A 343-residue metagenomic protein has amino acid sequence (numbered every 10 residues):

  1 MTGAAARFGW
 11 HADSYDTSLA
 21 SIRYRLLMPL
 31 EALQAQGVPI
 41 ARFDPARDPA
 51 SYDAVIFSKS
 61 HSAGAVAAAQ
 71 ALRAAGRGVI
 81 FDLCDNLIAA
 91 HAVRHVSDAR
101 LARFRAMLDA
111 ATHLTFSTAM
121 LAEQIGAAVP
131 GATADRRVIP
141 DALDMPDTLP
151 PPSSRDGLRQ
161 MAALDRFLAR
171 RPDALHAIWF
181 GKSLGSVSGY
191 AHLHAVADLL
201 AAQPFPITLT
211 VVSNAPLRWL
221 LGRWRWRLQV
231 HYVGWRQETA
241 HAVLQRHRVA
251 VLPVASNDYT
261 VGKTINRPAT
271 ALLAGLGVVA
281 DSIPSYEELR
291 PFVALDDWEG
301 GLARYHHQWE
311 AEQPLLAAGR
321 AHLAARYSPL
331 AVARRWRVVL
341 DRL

Functional and structural regions predicted by a protein language model:
M1-H61: N-terminal pre-catalytic "stem/leader" segment of glycosyltransferase-like enzymes
G9-A32, M145-Q245: Conserved catalytic-core segment of nucleotide-activated headgroup transferases in glycan assembly
A71, S97-L114: Membrane-proximal helix-turn-helix segments that form the acceptor-binding/catalytic region of lipid-linked
L72-A89: Active-site proximal beta-strand in glycosyltransferases
A89, G185-A191, Q237-V243, R248-L273 (+1 more regions): Nucleotide-sugar-dependent
M120, I139-A142: Carbohydrate-associated surface elements
A294-P314: C-terminal "capping" alpha-helix adjacent to the active site of nucleotide-linked donor transferases in cell-envelope
H307-R342: A charged, aromatic-enriched C-terminal amphipathic alpha-helix characteristic of glycosyltransferases across folds
